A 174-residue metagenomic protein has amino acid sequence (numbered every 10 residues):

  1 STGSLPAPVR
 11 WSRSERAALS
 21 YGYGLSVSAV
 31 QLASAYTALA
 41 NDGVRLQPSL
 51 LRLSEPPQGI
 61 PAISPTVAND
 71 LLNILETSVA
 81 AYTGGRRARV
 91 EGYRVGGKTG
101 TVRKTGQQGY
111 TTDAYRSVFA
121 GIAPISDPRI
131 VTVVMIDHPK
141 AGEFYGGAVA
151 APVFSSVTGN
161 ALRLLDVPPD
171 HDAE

Functional and structural regions predicted by a protein language model:
S1-P139, G146: Beta-lactam-recognizing serine transpeptidase/beta-lactamase-like catalytic domain environment
P56-G59, A151-E174: Short, gly/Ser/Thr-rich active-site loops of penicillin-recognizing serine hydrolases
